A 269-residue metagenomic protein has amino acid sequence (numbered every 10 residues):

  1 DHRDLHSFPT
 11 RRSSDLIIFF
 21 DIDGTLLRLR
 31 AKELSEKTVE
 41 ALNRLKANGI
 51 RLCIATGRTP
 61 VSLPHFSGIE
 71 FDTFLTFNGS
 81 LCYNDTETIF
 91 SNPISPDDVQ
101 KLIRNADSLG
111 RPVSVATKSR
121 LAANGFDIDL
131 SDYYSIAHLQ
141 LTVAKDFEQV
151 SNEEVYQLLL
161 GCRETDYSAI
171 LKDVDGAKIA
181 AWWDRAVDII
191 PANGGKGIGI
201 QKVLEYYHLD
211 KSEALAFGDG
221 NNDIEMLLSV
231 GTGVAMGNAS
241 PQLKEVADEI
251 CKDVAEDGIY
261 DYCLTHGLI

Functional and structural regions predicted by a protein language model:
D1-S13: Short, small-residue-biased leader/transition segments that mark boundaries at the very start of proteins
S14-A31: Asp-based phosphoryl-transfer active-site loop
L29, E36-D129: Active-site phosphate-binding/coordination module
L45, N78, L158, I200 (+3 more regions): Residue-level signal for inorganic ion chemistry
I69-E70, N78, D173-G176, S229-V230 (+1 more regions): Short, structured coil segments at secondary-structure junctions
F71-G79, S135, I179-W182, G233-G237 (+1 more regions): Short hydrophobic/aromatic-enriched beta-strand-loop microsegments
N105, L109-S229, N238: Conserved acidic, metal-coordinating active-site core of Asp-based, Mg2+-dependent phosphoryl-transfer enzymes
V150, S229, V234-I269: Asp-based, Mg2+/Mn2+-dependent phosphohydrolase catalytic module
